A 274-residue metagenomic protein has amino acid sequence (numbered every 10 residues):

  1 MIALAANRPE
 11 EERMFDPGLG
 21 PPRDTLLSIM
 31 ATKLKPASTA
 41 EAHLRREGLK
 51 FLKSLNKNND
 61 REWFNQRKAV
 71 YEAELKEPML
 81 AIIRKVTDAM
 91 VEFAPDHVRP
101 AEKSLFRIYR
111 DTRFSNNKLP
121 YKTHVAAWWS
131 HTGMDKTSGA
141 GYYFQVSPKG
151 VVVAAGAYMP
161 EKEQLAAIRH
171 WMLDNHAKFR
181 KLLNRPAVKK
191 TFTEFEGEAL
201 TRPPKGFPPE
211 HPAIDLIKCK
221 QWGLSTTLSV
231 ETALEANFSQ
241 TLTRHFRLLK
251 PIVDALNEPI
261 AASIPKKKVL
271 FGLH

Functional and structural regions predicted by a protein language model:
M1-I29, N257-E258: N-terminal amphipathic/basic-hydrophobic helices that include classical n-h-c signal peptides and signal-anchor
A31-S54, I83, F114, A177 (+2 more regions): Long, solvent-exposed, polar/charged low-complexity segments
K50-F51, R67-V70, S130, A154 (+3 more regions): Short, hydrophobic/aromatic alpha-helical segments in well-folded domains
K53-I108: Active-site acidic/histidine clusters and adjacent loop/turn architecture that either coordinate catalytic ions
F64, P148-K149, T226-T227: Residues forming anionic-ligand binding surfaces in small-molecule and nucleic-acid pockets of primarily soluble enzymes
Y71, L75, M79, L165-I168 (+3 more regions): Amphipathic alpha-helical coiled-coil segments
P95, A101-H131, D135, K181-A199: Soluble extramembrane domains of integral membrane proteins
D111-L173: Aromatic- and glycine-enriched beta-alpha-beta binding-site module
